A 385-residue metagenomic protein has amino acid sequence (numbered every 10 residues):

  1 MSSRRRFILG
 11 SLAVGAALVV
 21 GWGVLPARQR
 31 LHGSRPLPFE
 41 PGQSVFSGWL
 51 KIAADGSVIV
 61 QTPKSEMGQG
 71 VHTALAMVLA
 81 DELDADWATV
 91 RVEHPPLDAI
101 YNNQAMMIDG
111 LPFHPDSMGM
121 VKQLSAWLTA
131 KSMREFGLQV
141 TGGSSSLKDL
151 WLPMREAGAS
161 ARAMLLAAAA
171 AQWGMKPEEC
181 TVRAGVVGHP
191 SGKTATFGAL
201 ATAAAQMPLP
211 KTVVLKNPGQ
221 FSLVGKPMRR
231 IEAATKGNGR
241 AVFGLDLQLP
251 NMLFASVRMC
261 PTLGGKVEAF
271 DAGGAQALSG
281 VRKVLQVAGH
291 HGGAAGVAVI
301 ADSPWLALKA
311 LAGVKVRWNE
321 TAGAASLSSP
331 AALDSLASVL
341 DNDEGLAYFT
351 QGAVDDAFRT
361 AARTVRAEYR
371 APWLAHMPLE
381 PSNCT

Functional and structural regions predicted by a protein language model:
M1-T385: Structural alpha/beta core scaffold segments of enzyme domains
